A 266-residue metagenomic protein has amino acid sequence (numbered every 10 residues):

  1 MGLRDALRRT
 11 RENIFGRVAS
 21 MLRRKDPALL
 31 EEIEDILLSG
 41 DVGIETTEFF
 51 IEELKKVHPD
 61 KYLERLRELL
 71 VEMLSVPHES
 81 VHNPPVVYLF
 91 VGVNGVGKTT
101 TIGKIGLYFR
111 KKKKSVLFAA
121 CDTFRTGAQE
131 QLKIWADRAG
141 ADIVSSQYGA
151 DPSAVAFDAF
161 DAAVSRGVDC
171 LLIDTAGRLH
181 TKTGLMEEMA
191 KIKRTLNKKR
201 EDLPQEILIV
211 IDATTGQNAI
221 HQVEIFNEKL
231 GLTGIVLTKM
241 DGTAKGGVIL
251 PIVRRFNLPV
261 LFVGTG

Functional and structural regions predicted by a protein language model:
D5, R9-T123, A128-Y148, A154-I173: Primarily NTPase-proximal linker/entry elements flanking Walker-type ATP/GTP-binding cores
D41, D174, T238, G266: Residue-level signal for inorganic ion chemistry
V91-G92, D174, V210, G264: Short beta-strand segments
D151-R166, H180-T265: Conserved catalytic-core segment of NTP-binding enzymes
A176-R178: Short glycine-rich anion-binding loops that position phosphate/pyrophosphate groups of nucleotides and phosphorylated
